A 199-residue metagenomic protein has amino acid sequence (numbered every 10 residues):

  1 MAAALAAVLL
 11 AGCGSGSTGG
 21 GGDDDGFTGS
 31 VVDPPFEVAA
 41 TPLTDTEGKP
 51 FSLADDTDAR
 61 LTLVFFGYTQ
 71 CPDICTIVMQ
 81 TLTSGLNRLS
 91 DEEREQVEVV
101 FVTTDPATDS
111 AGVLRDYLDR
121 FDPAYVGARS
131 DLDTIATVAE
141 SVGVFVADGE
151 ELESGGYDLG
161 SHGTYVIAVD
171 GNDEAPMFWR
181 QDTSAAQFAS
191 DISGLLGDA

Functional and structural regions predicted by a protein language model:
M1-A6: Sec-dependent N-terminal signal peptides
V8-G12: C-terminal motif of bacterial Sec signal peptides marking the signal peptidase cleavage site
G14-S17: Bacterial signal peptide processing site
G22-D55: N-terminal "domain-start" segment that seeds a small globular fold
V38-A39, T62, G163-T164: Short loop/turn microsegments at loop-to-beta-strand junctions
A54-L82: Short active-site neighborhood of thiol/selenol oxidoreductases, capturing the structured segment around
I77-V138: Structural microenvironment flanking redox-active thiols in thiol-disulfide oxidoreductases
T134-D191: Thiol/disulfide oxidoreductase modules built on the thioredoxin-like
